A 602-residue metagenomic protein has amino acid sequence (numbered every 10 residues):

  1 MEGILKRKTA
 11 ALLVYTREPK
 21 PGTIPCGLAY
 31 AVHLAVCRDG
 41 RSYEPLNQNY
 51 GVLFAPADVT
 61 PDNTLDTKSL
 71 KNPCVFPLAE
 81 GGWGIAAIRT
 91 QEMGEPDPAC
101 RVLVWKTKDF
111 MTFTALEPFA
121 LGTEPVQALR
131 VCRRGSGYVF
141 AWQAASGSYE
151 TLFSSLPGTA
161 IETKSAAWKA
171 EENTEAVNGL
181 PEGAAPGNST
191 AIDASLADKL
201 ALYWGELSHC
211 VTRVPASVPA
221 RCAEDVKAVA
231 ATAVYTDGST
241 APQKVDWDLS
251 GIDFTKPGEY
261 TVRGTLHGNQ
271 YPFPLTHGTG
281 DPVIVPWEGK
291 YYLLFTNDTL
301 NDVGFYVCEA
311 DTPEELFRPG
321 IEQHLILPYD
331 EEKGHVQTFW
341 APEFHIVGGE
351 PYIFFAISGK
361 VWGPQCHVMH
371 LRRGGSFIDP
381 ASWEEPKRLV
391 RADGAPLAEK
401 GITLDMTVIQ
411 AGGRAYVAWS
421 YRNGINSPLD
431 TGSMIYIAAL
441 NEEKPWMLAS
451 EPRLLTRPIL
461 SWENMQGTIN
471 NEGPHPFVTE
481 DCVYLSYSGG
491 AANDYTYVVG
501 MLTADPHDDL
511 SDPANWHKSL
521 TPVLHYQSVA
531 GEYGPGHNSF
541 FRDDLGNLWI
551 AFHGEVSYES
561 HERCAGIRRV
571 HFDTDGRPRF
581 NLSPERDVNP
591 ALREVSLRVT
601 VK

Functional and structural regions predicted by a protein language model:
M1-K602: Carbohydrate-active catalytic/glycan-binding domains of CAZyme proteins, especially the secreted or lumenal ectodomains
